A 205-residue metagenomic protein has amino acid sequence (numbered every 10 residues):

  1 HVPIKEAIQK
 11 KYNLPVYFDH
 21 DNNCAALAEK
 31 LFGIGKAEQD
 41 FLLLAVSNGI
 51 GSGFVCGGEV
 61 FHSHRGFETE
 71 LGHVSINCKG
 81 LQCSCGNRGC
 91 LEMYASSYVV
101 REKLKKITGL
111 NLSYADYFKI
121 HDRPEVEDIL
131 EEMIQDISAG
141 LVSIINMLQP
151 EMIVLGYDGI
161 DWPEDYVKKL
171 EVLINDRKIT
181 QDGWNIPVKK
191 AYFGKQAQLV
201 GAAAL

Functional and structural regions predicted by a protein language model:
H1-D40, D165-R177: Glycine-rich phosphate-binding loop and adjoining helix at the ATP-binding site of ATP-dependent phosphoryl-transfer
K11-L14, C78-Q82, N87-L205: ATP-binding/phosphotransfer module of carbohydrate and carboxylate kinases, centering on a glycine-rich
H20-N22, G66, E132, F193-G194: Short beta->alpha linker loops
D21, S47, A202: Active-site glycine-centered loops adjacent to acidic/histidine catalytic or metal-binding residues that shape
C24-A26, G51-S52, F61, I160-P163 (+1 more regions): Short, active-site-adjacent cap segments at secondary-structure transitions
I34-Y94: Glycine-rich phosphate-binding loop of actin/hexokinase-like ATP-binding domains
